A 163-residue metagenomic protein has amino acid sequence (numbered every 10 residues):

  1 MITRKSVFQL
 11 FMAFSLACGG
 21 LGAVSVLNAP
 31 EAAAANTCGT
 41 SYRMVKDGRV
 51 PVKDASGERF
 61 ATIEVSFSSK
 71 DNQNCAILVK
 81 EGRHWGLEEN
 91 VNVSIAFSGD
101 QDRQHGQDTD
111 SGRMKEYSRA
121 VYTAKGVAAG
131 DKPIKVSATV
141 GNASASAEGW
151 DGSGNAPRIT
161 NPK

Functional and structural regions predicted by a protein language model:
M1-A55: N-terminal prepro-regions of secreted/extracellular proteins
A33-K163: Post-signal peptide N-terminal regions of Sec-secreted extracellular proteins
